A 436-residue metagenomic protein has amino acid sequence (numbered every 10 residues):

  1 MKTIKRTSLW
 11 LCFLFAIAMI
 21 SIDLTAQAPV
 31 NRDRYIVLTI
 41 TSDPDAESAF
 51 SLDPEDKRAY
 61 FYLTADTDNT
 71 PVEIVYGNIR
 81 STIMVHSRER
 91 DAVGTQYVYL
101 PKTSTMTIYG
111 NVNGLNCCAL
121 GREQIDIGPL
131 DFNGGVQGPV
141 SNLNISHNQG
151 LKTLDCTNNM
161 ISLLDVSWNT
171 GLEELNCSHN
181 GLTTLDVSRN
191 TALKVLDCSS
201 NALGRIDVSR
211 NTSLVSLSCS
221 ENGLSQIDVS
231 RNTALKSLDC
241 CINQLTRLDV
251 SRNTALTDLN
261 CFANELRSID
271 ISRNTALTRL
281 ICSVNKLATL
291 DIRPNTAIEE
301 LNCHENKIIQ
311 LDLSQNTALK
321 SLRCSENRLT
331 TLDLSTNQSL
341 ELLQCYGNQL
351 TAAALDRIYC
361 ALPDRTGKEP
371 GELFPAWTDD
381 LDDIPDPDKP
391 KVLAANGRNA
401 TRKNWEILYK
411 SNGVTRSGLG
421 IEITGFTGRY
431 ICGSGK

Functional and structural regions predicted by a protein language model:
K2, I20-K152, W168, R210-T212 (+6 more regions): N-terminal capping/linker segments that flank leucine-rich repeat
K2-C12: Bacterial N-terminal signal peptides that target proteins for export
W10-S21: Bacterial N-terminal signal peptides
V112, I127, V140, L151 (+19 more regions): Conserved hydrophobic position(s) of the canonical leucine-rich repeat
L115, L130, L154-C156, L175-C177 (+9 more regions): Conserved hydrophobic beta-strand positions in leucine-rich repeat
L130, L143, L164, L185 (+9 more regions): Canonical leucine-rich repeat
V166-G171, V187-T191, V208-T212, V229-T233 (+5 more regions): Right-handed parallel beta-helix/beta-solenoid
